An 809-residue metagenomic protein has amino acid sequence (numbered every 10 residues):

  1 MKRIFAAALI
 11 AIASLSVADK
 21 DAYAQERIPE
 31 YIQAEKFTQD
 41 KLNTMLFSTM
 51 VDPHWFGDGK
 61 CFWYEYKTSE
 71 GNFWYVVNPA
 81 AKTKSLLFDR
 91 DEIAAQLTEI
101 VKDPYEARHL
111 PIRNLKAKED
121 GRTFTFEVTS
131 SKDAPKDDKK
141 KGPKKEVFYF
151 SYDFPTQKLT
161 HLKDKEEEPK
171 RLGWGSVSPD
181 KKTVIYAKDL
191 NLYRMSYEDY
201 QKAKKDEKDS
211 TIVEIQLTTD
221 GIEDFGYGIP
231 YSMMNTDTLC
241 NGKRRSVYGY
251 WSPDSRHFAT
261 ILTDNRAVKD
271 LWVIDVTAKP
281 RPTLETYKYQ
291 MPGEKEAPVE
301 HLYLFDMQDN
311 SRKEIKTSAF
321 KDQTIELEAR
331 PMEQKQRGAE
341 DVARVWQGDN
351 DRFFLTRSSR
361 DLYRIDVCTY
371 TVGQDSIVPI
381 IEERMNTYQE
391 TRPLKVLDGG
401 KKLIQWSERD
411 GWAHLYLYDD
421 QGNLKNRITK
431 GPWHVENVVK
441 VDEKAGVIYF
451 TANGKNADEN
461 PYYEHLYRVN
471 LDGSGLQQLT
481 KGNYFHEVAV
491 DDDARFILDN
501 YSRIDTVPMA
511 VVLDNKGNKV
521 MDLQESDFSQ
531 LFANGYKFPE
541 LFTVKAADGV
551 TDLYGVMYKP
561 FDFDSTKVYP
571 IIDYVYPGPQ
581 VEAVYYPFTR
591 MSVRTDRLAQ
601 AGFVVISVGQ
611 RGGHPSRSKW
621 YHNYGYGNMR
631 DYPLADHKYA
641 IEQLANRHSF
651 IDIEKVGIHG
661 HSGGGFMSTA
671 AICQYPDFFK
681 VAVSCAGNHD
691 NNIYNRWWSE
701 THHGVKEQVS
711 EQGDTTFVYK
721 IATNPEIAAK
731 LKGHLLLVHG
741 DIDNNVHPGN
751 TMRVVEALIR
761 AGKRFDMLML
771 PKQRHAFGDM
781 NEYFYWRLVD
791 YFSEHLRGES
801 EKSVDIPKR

Functional and structural regions predicted by a protein language model:
I4-A13: Sec-dependent N-terminal signal peptides
A7, V17-P508, V512-L513, K802 (+1 more regions): Beta-propeller folds
I10-A11, Q405, S565: Residue-level detector of alpha-helix boundary/anchor positions
A13-L15, D254, G473, V709-T715: Intrinsically disordered, low-complexity segments enriched in Ser/Pro/Gly/Ala and basic residues
L15-V17, Y632: Short linear motifs centered on Gly/Pro in flexible linkers and helix caps
P53, D270, V342, F485-R809: Serine-hydrolase catalytic core recognition
